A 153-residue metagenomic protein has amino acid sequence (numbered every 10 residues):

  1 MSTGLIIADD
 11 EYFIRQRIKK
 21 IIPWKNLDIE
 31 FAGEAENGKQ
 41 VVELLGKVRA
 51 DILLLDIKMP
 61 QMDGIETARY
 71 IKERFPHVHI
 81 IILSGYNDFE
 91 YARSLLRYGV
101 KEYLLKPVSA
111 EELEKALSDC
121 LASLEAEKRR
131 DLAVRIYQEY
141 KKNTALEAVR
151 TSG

Functional and structural regions predicted by a protein language model:
D9, D56: Active-site residues of response regulator receiver
Y12-G33: Two-component/phosphorelay signaling modules centered on CheY-like receiver
E34-I52: Acidic, metal-coordinating helix/loop segments flanking the phosphotransfer/catalytic sites of two-component signaling
N37-Q40, D63-E66, S84: Acidic catalytic/metal-coordinating carboxylates
E43, I65-P76: Short amphipathic alpha-helix used as the core "switch/output" element in two-component signaling
M59: Receiver (REC) domain active-site loop signature in two-component systems and cognate sites in sensor histidine kinases
E66, N87-E102: Alpha4 helix (beta4-alpha4-beta5 surface) of REC/receiver domains from two-component response regulators
L96, E102-G153: Interdomain helical linkers/hinges and coiled-coil/dimerization scaffolds that transmit conformational signals
